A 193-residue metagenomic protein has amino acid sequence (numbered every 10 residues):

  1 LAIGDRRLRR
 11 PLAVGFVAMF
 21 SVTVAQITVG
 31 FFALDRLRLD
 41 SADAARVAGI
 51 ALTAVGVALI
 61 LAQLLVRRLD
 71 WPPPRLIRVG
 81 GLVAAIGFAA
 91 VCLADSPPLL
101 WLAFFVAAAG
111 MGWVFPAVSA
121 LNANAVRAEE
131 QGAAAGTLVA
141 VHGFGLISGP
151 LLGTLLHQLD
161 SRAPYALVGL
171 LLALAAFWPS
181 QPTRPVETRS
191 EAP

Functional and structural regions predicted by a protein language model:
L1-A13, P193: Juxtamembrane intracellular "pre-TM" segments in multi-pass secondary transporters
I27-V47: Short amphipathic helix-loop junctions that connect adjacent transmembrane helices in Major Facilitator Superfamily/SLC
A33, L69-D70, L155-D160: Interfacial helix-cap and linker-helix signal at transmembrane-aqueous boundaries of multi-pass secondary transporters
A48-L69: Transmembrane alpha-helices of Major Facilitator/SLC transporters
R75-A90: Structural signature of the two symmetry-related core transmembrane helices
W113-V126: Intracellular juxtamembrane helix-capping segments at the cytosolic ends of symmetry-related transmembrane helices
E129-Q158: A late C-terminal transmembrane helix in Major Facilitator Superfamily
P164-S180: Symmetry-related core transmembrane helices of the 12-TM Major Facilitator Superfamily/SLC fold
